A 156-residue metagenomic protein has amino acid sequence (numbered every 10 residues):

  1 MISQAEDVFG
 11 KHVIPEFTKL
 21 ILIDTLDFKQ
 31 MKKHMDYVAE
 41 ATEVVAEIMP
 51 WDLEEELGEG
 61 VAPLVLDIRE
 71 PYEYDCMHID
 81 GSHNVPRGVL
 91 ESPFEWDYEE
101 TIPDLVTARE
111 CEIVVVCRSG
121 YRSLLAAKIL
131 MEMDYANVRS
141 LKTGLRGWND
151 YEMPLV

Functional and structural regions predicted by a protein language model:
M1-P63, P71-E112, Y121-V156: Rhodanese-like catalytic fold shared by cysteine-dependent sulfurtransferases and DSP/PTP-type phosphatases
V116: Short, surface-exposed ligand- or partner-binding patches at beta-edge/loop junctions that are enriched in aromatics
